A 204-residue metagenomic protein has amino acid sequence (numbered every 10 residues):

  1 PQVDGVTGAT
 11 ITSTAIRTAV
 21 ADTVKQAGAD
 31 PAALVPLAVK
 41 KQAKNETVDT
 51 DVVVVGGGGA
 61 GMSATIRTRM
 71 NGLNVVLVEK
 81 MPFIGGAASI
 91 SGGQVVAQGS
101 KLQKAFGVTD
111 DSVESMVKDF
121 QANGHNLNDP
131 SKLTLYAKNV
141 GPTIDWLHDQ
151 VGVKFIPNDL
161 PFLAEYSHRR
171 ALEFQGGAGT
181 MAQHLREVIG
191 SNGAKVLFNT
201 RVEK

Functional and structural regions predicted by a protein language model:
P1, F83-K195, R201: Conserved N-terminal/central alpha/beta ligand/cofactor-binding core
P1-K41: Active-site- and interface-proximal helix/loop "cap" or "latch" segments in soluble metabolic and energy-transducing
K41-A60, V76: Beta1/beta-strand and adjacent pyrophosphate-binding region of the FAD-binding site in flavoprotein oxidoreductases
S63-A64: Hydrolases whose catalytic domains are alpha/beta-hydrolase-1, hotdog thioesterase, or metallo-beta-lactamase-like
T68: Aromatic pocket-lining residues of Rossmann-like dinucleotide-binding sites
N71-L73, N192: Conserved dinucleotide-binding and phosphotransfer motif residues
